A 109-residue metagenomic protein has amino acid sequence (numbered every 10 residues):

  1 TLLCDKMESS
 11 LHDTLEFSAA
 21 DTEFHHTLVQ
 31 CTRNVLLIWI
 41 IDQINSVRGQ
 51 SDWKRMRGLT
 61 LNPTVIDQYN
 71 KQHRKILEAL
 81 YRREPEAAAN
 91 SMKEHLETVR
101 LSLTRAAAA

Functional and structural regions predicted by a protein language model:
T1-R55, Q72-H73, E78, A87-V99 (+1 more regions): Conserved amphipathic alpha-helical segments that form helical-bundle/coiled-coil interaction surfaces
R57-L59: Short alpha-helical transmembrane interface motifs in multi-pass membrane proteins
N62: Membrane-interface catalytic loops of GT-C/OST-like multi-pass glycosylation enzymes that act
I66-Q68: Short helix-capping and inter-helix turn/linker motifs at the boundaries of alpha-helical repeat units
A109: Extreme N-terminal segment that seeds HTH/winged-HTH DNA-binding domains in transcriptional regulators
